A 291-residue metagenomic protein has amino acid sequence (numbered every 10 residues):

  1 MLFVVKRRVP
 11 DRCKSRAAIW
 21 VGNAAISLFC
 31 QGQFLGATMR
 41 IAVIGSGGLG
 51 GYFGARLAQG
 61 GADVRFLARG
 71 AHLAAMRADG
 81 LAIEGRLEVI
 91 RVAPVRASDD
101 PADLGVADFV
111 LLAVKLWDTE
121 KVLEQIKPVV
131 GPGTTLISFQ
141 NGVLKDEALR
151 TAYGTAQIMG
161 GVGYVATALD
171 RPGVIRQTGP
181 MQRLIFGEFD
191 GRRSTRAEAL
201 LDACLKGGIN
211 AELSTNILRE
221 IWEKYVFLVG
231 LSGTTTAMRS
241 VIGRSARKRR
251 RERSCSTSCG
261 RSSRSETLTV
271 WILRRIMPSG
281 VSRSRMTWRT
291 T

Functional and structural regions predicted by a protein language model:
G36-V89: NAD(P)+-binding Rossmann beta1-loop-alpha1 motif at the extreme N-terminus of oxidoreductases
I90-V174: Rossmann-like NAD(P)(H) cofactor-binding subdomain of soluble oxidoreductases
P128-V129, A152-M159, D170-R275: Internal alpha-helical scaffold of NAD(P)-dependent oxidoreductase catalytic cores
E266-T291: C-terminal active-site/capping subdomain that shapes the small-molecule cofactor and substrate pocket of enzyme
